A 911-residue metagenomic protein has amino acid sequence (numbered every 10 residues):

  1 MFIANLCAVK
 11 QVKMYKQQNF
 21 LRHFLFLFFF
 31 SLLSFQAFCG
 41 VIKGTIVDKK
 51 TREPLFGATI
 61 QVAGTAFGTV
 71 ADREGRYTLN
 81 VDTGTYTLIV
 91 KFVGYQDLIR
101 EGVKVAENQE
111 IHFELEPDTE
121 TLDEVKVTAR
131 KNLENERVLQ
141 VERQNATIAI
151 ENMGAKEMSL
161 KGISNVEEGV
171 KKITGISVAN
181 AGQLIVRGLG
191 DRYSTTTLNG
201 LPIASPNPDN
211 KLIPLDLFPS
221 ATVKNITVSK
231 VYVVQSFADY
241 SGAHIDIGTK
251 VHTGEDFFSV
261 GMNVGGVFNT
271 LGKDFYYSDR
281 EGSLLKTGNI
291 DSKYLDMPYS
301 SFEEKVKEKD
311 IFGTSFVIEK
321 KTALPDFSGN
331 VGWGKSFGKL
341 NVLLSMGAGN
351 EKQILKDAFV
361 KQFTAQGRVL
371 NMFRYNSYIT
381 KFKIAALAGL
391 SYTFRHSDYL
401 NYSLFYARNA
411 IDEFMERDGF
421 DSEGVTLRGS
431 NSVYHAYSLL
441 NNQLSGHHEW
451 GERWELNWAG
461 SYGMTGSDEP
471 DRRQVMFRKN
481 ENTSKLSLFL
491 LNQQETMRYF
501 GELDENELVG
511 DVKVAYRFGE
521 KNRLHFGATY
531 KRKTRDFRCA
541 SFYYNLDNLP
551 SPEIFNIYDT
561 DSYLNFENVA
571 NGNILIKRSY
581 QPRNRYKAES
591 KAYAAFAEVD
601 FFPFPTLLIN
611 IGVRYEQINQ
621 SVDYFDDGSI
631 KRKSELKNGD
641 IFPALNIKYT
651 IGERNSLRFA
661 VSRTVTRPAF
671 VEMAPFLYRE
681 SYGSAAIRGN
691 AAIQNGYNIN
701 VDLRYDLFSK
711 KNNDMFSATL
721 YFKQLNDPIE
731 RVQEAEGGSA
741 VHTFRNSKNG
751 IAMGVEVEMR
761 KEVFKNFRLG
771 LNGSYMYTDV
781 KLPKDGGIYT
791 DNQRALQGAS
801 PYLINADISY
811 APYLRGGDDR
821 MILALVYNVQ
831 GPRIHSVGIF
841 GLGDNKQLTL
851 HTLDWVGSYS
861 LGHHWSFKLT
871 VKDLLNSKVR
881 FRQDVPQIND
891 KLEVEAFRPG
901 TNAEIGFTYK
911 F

Functional and structural regions predicted by a protein language model:
V47, T59-Q61, K91-V93, A106 (+2 more regions): Short, acidic, small-residue-rich periplasmic hinge/interaction motif at the N-terminus of Gram-negative outer-membrane
T65-R76: Short, acidic Ser/Thr/Gly-rich low-complexity loop/linker segments typical of extracellular and cell-surface proteins
N132, V141-I185, G200-V234, S241: Periplasmic N-terminal accessory/gating domains of Gram-negative outer-membrane beta-barrel systems
L201-P202, A410-D412, G466-D468, S487 (+9 more regions): Surface-exposed extracellular loop regions of Gram-negative outer-membrane beta-barrel proteins, predominantly
F312-M415, S438-L444, W450-G451, L645: Transmembrane beta-barrel wall of Gram-negative outer-membrane proteins
L491, R498-Y499, L503, V509-D511 (+8 more regions): Outer membrane beta-barrel strand-and-loop segments of large Gram-negative receptors, especially TonB-dependent
Y721-Q724, T743-I834: Gram-negative outer-membrane beta-barrel transporters
V829-S836, S858-F911: C-terminal beta-signal and adjacent terminal beta-strands/loops of Gram-negative outer-membrane beta-barrel proteins
